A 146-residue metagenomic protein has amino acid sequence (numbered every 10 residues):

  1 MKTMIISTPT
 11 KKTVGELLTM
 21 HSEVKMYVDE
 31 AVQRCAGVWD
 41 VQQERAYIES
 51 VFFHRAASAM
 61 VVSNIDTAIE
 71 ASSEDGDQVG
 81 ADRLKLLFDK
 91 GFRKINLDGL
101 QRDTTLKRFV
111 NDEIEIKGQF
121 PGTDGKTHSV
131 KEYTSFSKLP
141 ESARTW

Functional and structural regions predicted by a protein language model:
K2-E16, S22, Y27-V38, E49-W146: Basic- and aromatic-enriched surface patches that contact anionic nucleotides/nucleic acids
Q42-A46: Short alpha-helical segments and helix-capping/turn motifs at coil-helix boundaries
